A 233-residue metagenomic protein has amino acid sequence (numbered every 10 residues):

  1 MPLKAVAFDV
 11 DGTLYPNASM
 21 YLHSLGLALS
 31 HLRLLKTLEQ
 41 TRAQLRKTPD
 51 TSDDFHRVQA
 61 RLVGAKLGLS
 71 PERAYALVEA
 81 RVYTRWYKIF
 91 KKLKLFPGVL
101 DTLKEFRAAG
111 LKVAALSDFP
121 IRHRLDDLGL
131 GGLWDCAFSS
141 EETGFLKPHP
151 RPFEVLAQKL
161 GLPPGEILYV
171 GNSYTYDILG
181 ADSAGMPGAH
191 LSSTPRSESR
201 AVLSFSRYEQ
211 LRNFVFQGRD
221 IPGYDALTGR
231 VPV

Functional and structural regions predicted by a protein language model:
M1-A43: Active-site neighborhood of HAD-like aspartate-dependent phosphohydrolases
M1-F8, R33-L34, L100, K104-E105 (+1 more regions): Asp-based, Mg2+/Mn2+-dependent phosphohydrolase catalytic module
G12-L14, R46-D50, I121, E142-T143: Short histidine/acidic/glycine/proline-rich micro-motifs that form metal- and phosphate-coordinating active-site loops
H23-L27, V58, L62, D101 (+2 more regions): Alpha-helical elements of Rossmann-like donor-binding domains used by nucleotide-donor carbohydrate transfer enzymes
T37-L38, H56, S117: N-terminal alpha-helical segment
A43-T84: A metal-dependent, Asp-based hydrolase signature
T84-L93: Surface-exposed cleft-lining segments at the edges of enzyme active sites
F96-P97: Active-site core of PLP-dependent enzymes with the aminotransferase class I/II
